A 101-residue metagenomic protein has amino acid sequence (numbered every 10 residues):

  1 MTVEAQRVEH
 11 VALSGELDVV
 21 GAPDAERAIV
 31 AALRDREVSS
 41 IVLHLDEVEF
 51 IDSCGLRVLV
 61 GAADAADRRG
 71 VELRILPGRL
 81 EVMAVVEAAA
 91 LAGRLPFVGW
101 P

Functional and structural regions predicted by a protein language model:
M1-F50, C54, V60-P101: STAS-like cytosolic regulatory interaction modules
